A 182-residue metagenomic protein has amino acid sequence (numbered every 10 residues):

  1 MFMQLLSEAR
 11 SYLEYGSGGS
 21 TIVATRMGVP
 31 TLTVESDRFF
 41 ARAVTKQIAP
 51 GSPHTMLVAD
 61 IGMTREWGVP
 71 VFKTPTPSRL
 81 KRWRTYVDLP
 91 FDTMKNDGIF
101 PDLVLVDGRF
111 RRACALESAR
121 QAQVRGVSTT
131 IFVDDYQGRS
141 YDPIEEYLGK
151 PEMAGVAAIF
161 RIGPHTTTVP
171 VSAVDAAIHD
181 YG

Functional and structural regions predicted by a protein language model:
M1, S7, K73-K81, T166-G182: N-terminal donor/sugar-recognition subdomains of glycan-related enzymes, prototypically the membrane-proximal stem
M1-W67: SAM cofactor-binding core of SAM-dependent methyltransferases, primarily the Rossmann-like beta-alpha-beta module
F2-M3, T21-T25, A41, T45 (+4 more regions): Short amphipathic alpha-helical segments and helix-helix/interface helices
E8-Y12, S78-R84, V104-R109: Short, flexible loop segments at the rims of nucleotide/cofactor-binding pockets, characterized by
G18, E66-K73, G108, G149: Glycine-centered flexibility motif
F40-A49, R65-V69, R139-E146, F160-H165: Short, charged, surface-exposed secondary-structure boundary motifs
T45-G98: S-adenosyl-L-methionine
T93-G182: C-terminal substrate-binding/active-site "lid" region of AdoMet-derived donor-dependent transferases
